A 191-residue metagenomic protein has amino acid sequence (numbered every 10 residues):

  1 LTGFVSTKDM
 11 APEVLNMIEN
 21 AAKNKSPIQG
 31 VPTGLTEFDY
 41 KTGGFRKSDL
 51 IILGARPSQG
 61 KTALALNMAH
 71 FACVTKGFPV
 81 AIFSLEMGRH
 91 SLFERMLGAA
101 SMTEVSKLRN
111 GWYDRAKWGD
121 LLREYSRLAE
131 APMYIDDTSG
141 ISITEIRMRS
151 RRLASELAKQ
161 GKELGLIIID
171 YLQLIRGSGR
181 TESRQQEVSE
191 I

Functional and structural regions predicted by a protein language model:
L1-N24, G54, S58-Q59, F78 (+3 more regions): Short, small/acidic-rich helices and loops at N termini and domain boundaries of DNA replication/processing enzymes
G3-A11, I28-L35, Q59, G111 (+3 more regions): Conserved phosphate/pyrophosphate-binding and hydrolysis machinery centered on Walker-type P-loop NTPases, extending
L35-G44: Pre-Walker A adenine-sensing motif
Y40, F71-E163, G177: Cytosolic-facing regulatory segments adjacent to core modules
G44-M87, I146-E156, G165-I168, Q186-I191: P-loop NTPase nucleotide-binding module
Y171: Walker B catalytic acidic pair
L174: Residues immediately C-terminal
